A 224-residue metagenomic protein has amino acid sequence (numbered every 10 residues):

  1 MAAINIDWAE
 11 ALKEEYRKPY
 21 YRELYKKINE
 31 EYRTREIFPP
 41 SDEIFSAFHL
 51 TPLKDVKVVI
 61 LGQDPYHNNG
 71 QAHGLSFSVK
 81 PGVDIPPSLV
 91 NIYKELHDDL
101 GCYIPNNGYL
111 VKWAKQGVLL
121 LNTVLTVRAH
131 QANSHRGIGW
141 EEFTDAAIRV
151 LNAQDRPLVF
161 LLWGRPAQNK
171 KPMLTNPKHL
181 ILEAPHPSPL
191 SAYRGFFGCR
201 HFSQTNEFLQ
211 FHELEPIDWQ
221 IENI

Functional and structural regions predicted by a protein language model:
A2, I6, E14-L162, P166-N169 (+6 more regions): A polyanion-binding, active-site-adjacent surface
F196: C-terminal substrate-binding/active-site "lid" region of AdoMet-derived donor-dependent transferases
